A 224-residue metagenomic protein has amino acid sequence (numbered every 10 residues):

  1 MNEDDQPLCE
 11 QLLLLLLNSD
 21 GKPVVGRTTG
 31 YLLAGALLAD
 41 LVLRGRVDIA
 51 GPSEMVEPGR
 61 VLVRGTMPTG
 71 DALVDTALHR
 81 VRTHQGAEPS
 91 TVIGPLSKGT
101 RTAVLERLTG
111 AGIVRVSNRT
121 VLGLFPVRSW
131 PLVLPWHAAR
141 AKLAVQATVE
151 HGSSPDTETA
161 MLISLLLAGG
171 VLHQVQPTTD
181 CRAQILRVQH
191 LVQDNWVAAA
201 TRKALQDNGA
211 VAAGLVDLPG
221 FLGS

Functional and structural regions predicted by a protein language model:
M1-L96, A210-S224: Short, amphipathic alpha-helical interface elements at domain boundaries that mediate macromolecular binding
E10, G35, A39, T102 (+2 more regions): Non-catalytic, well-ordered alpha-helical scaffold segments
V47, I113-V114: Short hydrophobic beta-strand motif reused across regulatory alpha/beta modules
E54, V121-L122: Residue-level "edge-of-site" marker
L62-A103, G123-L162, L172: Short, amphipathic alpha-helical interaction segments positioned at domain boundaries
R107, S117-V121: Membrane-proximal, non-transmembrane interface segments of integral membrane proteins
S129-S224: Glycine-rich, aromatic-bearing surface loops/beta-hairpins
